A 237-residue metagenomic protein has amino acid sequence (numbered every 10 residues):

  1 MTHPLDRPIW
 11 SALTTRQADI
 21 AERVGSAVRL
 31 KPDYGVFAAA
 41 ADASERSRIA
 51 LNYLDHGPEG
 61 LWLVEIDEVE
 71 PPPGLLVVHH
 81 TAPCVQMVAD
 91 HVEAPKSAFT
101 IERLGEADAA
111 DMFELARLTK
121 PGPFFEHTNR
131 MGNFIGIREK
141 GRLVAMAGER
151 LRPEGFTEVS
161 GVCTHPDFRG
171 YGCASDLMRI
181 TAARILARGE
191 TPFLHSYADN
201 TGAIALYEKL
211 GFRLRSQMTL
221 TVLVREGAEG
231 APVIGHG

Functional and structural regions predicted by a protein language model:
T2-D6, D90-G122, V233-G237: Short amphipathic alpha-helix that is part of the acyltransferase structural core
T2-K96: Acyl-donor-binding surface of acyltransferase catalytic domains
F37-A41, V162-R169, Y197: A short, internal acetyl-CoA/4′-phosphopantetheine-binding micro-motif in the GNAT/acyltransferase core
R46-N52, T164, G170-A187, I204-K209: Conserved acetyl-CoA-binding loop-helix of GNAT-fold acetyltransferases
V64-V69, F193-I204, L220-A231: Conserved beta-strand-loop-alpha-helix junction that forms the acyl-donor binding cleft
V69-L76, S175, A198-S216: Conserved active-site alpha-helix within GNAT-family acetyltransferase domains
V77-A89, R213-G230: Conserved catalytic-core motifs of GNAT/GCN5-like acyltransferases
P123-H165: A conserved beta-strand-loop-helix scaffold within acyl/acetyltransferase catalytic domains
